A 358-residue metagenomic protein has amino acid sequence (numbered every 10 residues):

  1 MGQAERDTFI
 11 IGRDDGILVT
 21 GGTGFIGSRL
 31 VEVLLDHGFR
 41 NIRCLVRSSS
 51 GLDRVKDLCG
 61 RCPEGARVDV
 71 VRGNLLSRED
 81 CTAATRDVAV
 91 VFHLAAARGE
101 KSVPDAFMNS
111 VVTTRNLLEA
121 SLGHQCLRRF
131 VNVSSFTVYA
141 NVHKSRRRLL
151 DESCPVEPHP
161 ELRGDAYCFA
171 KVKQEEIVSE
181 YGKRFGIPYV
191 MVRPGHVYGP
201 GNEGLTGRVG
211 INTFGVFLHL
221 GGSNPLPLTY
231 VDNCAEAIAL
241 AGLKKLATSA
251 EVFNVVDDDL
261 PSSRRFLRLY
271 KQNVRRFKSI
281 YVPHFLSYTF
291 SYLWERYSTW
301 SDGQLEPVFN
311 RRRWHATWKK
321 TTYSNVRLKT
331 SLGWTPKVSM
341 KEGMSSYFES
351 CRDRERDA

Functional and structural regions predicted by a protein language model:
G2-I10, G16, K319, Y323-S331 (+1 more regions): Amphipathic terminal alpha-helices
G16-H37: N-terminal Rossmann NAD(P)H-binding glycine-rich loop of SDR-like oxidoreductase domains
P63-V112, N141: NAD(P)H-binding glycine-rich loop region in Rossmannoid oxidoreductase-like domains and their noncatalytic homologs
N116-A166: Conserved Rossmann-fold NAD(P)-dependent oxidoreductase catalytic core, especially the SDR/UDP-sugar
S145, G182-N233, A239-L240, Y270: NAD(P)-dependent short-chain dehydrogenase/reductase
E161-V190: Active-site Tyr-X1-5-Lys
G199, L220-N224, F253-L260, K271-Q272 (+2 more regions): Glycine-rich Rossmann NAD(P)(H)-binding loop
A241-F309, N325, S345-F348, R356: Mid/C-terminal beta-alpha module of Rossmann-like enzyme folds, strongest in SDR-family dehydrogenases/epimerases
